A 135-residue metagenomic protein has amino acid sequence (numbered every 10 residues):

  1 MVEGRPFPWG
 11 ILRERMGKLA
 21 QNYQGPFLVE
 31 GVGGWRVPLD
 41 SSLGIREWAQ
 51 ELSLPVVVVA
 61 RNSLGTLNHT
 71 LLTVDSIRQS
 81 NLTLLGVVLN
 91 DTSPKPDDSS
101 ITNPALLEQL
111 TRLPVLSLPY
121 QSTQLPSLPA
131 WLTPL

Functional and structural regions predicted by a protein language model:
M1, P55-V58: Short amphipathic alpha-helical segments at helix-loop
M1-L43, Q50, N62-L71, D75 (+3 more regions): ATP-dependent carboxylate-amine ligase catalytic core
L28-E30, V57-V59, V88: Structural motif
R46-E47, A105: Active-site phosphate/pyrophosphate- and oxyanion-stabilizing loops and adjacent acidic/basic residues in soluble
L52-P55, T83: Short glycine-/polar-rich loops that comprise or flank the Walker A/P-loop and associated switch/sensor motifs
V74-L135: C-terminal lobe/tail of nucleotide-utilizing enzymes
